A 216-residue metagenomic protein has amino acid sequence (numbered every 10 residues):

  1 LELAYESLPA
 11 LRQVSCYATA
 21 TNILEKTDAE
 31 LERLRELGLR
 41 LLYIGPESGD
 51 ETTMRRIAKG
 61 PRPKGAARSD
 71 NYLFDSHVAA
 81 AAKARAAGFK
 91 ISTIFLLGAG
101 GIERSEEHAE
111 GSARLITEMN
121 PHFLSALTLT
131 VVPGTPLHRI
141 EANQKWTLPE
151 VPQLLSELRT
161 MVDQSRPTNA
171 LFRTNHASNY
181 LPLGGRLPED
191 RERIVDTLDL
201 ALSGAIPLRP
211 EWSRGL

Functional and structural regions predicted by a protein language model:
L1, A18-L24, E30-R35: Active-site beta->alpha loop and helix N-cap motifs at the rims of alpha/beta catalytic domains
L1-E2, P61-P63, N71-V78, S105-A113: Charged helix-capping and loop-helix junction motifs
L1-V14, D70-T93, M119, L148-T168: Alpha-helix-loop-beta-strand connector modules within alpha/beta enzyme cores
S7-E25, L39-H77, H122-S125: Core AdoMet radical
C16, T93-F95, T174: Structural beta-sheet core signal
T21, G49-T53, G60, A81-H108 (+2 more regions): Conserved strand-turn element in the central/C-terminal portion of the radical SAM core barrel that lines
E25-L31, G100-E118: Catalytic cores of alpha/beta
E110, R114-L216: Auxiliary Fe-S-binding modules of radical SAM enzymes
